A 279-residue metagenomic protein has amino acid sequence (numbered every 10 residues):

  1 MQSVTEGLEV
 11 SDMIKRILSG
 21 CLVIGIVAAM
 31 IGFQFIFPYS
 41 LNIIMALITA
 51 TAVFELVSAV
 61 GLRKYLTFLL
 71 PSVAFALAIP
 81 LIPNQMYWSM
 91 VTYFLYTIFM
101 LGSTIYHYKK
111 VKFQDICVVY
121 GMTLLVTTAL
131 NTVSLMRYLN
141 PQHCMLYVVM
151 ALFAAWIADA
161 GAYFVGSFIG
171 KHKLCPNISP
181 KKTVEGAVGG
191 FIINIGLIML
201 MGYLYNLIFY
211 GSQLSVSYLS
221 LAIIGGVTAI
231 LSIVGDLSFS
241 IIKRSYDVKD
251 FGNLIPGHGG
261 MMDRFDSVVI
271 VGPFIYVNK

Functional and structural regions predicted by a protein language model:
Q2-G226: Membrane-embedded alpha-helical bundles of polytopic integral membrane proteins
S19, A162-Y163, K182-N194, S232-G235 (+2 more regions): Alpha-helical transmembrane segments that form the membrane-embedded catalytic/substrate-binding core of multi-pass
F68, G252, V269-I270: Hydrophobic alpha-helical transmembrane segments of integral membrane proteins, especially lipid-exposed positions
G102, V234-D250: Transmembrane alpha-helical segments of integral membrane proteins
G166-F168, K243-D247, V269, F274: Re-entrant/interfacial helical elements at transmembrane boundaries that shape and gate the permeation pathway
V227-L231, N253: Transmembrane alpha-helix interface/packing and boundary motifs in multi-pass membrane proteins, characterized by
R244-D266: Interfacial loop-to-transmembrane junctions
Y276-K279: Juxtamembrane boundary at the C-terminal end of a transmembrane helix
